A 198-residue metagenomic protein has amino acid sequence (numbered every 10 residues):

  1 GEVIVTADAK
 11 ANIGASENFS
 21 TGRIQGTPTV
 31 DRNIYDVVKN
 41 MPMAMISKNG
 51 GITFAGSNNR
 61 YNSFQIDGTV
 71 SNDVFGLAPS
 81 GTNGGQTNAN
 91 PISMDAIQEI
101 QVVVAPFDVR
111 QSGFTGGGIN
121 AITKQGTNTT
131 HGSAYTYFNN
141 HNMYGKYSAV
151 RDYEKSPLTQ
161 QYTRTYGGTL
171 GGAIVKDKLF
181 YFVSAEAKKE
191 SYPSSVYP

Functional and structural regions predicted by a protein language model:
G1-N33, I66-N72: Short, acidic, small-residue-rich periplasmic hinge/interaction motif at the N-terminus of Gram-negative outer-membrane
E2-T6, N18, T53-A55, S63-Q65 (+3 more regions): Soluble periplasmic/extracytoplasmic beta-strand elements of cell-envelope proteins
A15, Q65, V74-L77, S112-F114 (+2 more regions): Short, solvent-exposed loop/turn and secondary-structure capping segments
V30-V37, Y166, L179: Stable alpha-helical elements in mature extracytoplasmic
Y35-A78, D95, E99, A105 (+1 more regions): Extracytoplasmic beta-strand/coil segments of soluble accessory domains associated with Gram-negative outer-membrane
M43, A89-Y137, T165-K178: A beta-strand signature from Gram-negative outer-membrane beta-barrel systems, especially the internal plug domain
S71-V104, Y147-Q161: Short acidic/polar hinge/loop motifs at secondary-structure boundaries that mediate gating or recognition
Y135-P198: Periplasmic-side early beta-strands and strand-to-turn transitions of outer-membrane beta-barrels
